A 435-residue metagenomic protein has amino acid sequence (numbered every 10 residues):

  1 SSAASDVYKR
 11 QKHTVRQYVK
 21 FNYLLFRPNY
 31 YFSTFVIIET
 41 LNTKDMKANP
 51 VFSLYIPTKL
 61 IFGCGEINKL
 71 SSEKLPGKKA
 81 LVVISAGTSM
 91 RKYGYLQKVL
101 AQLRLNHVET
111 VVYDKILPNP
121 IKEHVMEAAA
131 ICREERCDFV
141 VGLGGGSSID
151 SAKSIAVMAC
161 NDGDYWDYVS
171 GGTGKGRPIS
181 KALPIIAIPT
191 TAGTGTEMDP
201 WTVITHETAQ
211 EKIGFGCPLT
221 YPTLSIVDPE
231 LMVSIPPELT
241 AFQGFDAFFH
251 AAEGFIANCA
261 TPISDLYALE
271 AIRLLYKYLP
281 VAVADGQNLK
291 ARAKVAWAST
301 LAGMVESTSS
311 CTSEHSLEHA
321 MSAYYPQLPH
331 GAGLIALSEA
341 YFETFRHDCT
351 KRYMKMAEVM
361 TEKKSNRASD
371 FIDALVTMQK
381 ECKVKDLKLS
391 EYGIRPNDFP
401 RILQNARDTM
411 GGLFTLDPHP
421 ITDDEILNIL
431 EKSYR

Functional and structural regions predicted by a protein language model:
S1-Y8: Short, small-residue-biased leader/transition segments that mark boundaries at the very start of proteins
Y23-L24, Y30-F32: Short hydrophobic targeting helices and cationic amphipathic motifs that mediate membrane/organellar targeting
T40, M46-F139, L389: ATP/NTP phosphate-donor binding region
E123-E230: Glycine/threonine-rich beta-strand-loop-alpha-helix active-site module that forms ligand/phosphate-binding
W201-S309: Carboxylate- and glycine-rich phosphate/diphosphate-binding segment that chelates Mg2+/Mn2+
S309-D370, V376: C-terminal catalytic subdomain
A357, T361-R435: C-terminal charged capping/lid subdomain of soluble metabolic enzymes
